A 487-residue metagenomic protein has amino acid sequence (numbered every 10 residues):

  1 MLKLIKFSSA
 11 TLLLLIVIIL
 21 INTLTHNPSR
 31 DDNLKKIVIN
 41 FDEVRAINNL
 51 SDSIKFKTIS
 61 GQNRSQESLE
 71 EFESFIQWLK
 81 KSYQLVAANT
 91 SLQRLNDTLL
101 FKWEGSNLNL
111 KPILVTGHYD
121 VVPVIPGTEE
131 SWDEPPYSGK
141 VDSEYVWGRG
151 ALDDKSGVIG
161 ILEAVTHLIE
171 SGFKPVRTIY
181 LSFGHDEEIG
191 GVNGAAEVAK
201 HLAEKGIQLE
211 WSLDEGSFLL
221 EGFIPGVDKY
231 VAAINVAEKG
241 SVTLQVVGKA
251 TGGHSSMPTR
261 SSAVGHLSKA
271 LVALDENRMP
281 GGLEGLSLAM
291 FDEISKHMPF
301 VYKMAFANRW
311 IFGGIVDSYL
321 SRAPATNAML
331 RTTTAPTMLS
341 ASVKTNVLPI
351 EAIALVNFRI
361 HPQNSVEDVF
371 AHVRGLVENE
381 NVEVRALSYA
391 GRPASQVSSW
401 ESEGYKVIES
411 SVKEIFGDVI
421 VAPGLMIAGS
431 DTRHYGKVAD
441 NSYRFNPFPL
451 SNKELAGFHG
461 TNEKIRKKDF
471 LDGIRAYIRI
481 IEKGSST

Functional and structural regions predicted by a protein language model:
S9-A151, E170-P175, V356: Acidic/His- and Gly-rich active-site-bordering loop/insert found across diverse amide/peptide-bond hydrolases
F41, L92, L100-K102, L108-N109 (+7 more regions): An extended, acidic, His-containing surface patch that forms the Zn2+-binding/catalytic region of metallohydrolases
R64-S65, V124-E129, G191-A195, F223-G226 (+4 more regions): Short, solvent-exposed loop/turn and secondary-structure capping segments
Y119-D120, L274-M279, R374-V382: A common structural junction motif
E134, V176, I207-Q208, V227-K229 (+3 more regions): Short, solvent-exposed loop/turn segments at the edges of secondary structure
Y145, G150-A233: Acidic/histidine-rich catalytic neighborhood of metal-dependent amide-processing enzymes
V192, A196-H201, S256-R278: A short core secondary-structure module
N235-A237, P258-R260, N327, V343-I350: Short, solvent-exposed beta-strand/turn "edge" segments of beta-rich domains on protein surfaces
